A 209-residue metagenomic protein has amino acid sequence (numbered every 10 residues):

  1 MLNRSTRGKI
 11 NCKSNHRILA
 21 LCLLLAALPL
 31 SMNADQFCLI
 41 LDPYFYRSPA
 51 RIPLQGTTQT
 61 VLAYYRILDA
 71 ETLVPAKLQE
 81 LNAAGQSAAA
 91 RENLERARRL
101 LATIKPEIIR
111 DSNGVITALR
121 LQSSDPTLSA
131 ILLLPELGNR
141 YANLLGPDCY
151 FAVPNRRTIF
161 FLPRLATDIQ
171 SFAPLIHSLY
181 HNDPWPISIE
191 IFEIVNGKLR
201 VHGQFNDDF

Functional and structural regions predicted by a protein language model:
S5-L19: Bacterial N-terminal signal peptides that target proteins for export
A20-P29: Bacterial N-terminal signal peptides
N33-P126: Charged, alpha-helical interface segments at or near domain boundaries
T58, I67-D69, A152-R157, R164-A166 (+1 more regions): Short, flexible beta-strand-to-coil junctions
R110-D111, Y150-P154: Short beta-strand
S123, L162-L165: Short beta-strand-to-loop capping motifs
L128-A142: Short amphipathic alpha-helix segments
P163, I169-F209: C-terminal structured domains
